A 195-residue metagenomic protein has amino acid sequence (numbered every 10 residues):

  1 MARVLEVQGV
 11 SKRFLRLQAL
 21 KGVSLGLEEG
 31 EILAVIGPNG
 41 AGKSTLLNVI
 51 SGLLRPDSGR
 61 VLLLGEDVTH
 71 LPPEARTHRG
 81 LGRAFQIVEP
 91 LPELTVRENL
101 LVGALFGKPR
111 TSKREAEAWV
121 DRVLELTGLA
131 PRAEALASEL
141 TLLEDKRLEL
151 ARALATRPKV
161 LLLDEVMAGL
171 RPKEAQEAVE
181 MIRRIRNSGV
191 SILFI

Functional and structural regions predicted by a protein language model:
A2-I195: Glycine-rich phosphate-binding loops of nucleotide-dependent enzymes
